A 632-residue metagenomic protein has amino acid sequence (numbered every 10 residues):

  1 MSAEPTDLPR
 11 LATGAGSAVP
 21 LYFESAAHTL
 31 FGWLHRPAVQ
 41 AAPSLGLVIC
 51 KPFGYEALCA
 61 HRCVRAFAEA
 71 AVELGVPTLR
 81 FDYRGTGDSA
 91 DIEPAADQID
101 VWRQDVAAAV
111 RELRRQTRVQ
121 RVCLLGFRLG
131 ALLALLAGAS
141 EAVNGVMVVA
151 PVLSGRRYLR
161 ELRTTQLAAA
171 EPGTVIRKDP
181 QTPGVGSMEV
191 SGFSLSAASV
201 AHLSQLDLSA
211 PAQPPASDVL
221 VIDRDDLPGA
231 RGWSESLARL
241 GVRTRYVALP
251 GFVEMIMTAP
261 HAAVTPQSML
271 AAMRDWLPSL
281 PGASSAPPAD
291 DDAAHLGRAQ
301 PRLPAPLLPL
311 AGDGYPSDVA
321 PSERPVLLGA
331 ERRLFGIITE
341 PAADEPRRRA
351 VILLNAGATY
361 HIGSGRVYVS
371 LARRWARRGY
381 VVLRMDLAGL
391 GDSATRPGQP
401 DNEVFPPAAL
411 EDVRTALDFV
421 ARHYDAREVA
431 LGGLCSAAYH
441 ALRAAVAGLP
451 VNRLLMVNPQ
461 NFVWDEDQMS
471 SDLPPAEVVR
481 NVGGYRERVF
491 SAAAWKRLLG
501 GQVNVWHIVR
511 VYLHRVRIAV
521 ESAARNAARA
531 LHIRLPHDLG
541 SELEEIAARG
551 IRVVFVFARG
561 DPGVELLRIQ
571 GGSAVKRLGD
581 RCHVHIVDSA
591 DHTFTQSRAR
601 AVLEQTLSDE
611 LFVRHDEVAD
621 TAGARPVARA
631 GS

Functional and structural regions predicted by a protein language model:
S2-L45, S279-R349, Q596: N-terminal cap/lid segment of alpha/beta-hydrolase-fold proteins
P37-D82, P341-D386, R396, F419: Short, surface-exposed "cap/lid" segments of acyl-processing enzymes
F81-D97, M385-E403: Glycine-rich "HGGG/HGxG" loop immediately N-terminal to the catalytic nucleophile of the alpha/beta-hydrolase
A95-Q116, P400-H423: Alpha/beta-hydrolase active-site loop
D97, E141-L240, T244-R274, P450-E604 (+2 more regions): The alpha/beta-hydrolase serine catalytic core
Q116-R128, H423-L434: Alpha/beta-hydrolase fold nucleophile elbow
L125-A134, A150, L431-A441: Gly/Ala-rich beta-loop-alpha elbow adjacent to hydrolase catalytic centers
V253-P316, D588-S632: Catalytic active-site module of serine/aspartate enzymes centered on a nucleophile-bearing elbow/loop
